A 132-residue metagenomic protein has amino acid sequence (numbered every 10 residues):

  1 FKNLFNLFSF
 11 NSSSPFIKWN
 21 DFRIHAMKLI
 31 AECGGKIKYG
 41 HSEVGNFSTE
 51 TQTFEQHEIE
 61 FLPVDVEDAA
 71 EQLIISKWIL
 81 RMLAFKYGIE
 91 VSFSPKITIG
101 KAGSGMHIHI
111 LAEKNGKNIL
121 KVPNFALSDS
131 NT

Functional and structural regions predicted by a protein language model:
F1-T132: Glycine-rich, acidic/polar active-site loops that bind/position phosphate-bearing ligands
